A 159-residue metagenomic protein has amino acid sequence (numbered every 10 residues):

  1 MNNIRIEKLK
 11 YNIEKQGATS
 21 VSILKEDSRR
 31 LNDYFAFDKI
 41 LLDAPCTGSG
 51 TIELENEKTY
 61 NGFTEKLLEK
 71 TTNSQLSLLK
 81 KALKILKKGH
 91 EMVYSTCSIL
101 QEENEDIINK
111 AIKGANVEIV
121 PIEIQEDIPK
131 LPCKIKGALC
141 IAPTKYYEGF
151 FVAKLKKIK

Functional and structural regions predicted by a protein language model:
M1-K159: S-adenosylmethionine
